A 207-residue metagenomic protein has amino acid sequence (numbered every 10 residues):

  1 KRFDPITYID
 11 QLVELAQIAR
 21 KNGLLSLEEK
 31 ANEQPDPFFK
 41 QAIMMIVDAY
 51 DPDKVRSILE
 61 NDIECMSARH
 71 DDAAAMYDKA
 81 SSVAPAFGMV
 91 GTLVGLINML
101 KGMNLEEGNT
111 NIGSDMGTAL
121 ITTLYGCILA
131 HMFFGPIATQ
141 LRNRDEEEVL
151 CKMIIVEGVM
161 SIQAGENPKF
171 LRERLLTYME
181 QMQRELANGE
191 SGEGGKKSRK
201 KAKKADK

Functional and structural regions predicted by a protein language model:
K1-A73, E147-K207: Large intracellular
D62-R144: Helix-termination/interfacial motifs at the ends of transmembrane alpha-helices
